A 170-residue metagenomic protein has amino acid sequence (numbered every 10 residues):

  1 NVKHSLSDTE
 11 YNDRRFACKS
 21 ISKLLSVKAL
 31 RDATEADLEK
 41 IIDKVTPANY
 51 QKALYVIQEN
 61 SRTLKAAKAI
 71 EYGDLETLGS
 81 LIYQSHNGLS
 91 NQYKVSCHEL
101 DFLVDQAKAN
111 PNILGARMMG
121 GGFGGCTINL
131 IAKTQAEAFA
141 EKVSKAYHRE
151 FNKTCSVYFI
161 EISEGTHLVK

Functional and structural regions predicted by a protein language model:
N1-G115, L130-K170: C-terminal nucleotide
G124-L130: Short beta-strand->loop micro-motif that forms the acidic, two-metal-ion catalytic signature in nucleotide-processing
